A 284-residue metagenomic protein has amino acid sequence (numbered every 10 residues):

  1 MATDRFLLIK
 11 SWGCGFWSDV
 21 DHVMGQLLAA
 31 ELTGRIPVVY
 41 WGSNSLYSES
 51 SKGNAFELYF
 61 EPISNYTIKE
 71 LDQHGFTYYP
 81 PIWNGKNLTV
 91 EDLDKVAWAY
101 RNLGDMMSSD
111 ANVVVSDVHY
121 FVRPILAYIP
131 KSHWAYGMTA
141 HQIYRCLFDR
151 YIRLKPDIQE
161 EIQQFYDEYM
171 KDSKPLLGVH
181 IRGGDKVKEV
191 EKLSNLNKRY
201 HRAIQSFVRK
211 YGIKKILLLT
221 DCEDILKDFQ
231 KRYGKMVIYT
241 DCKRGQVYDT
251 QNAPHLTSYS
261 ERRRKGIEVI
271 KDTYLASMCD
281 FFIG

Functional and structural regions predicted by a protein language model:
A2-S206, K210: Secretory-pathway glycan-assembly enzymes, especially type II membrane glycosyltransferases that use nucleotide-sugar
C14, M24, V269-G284: A donor-sugar binding/catalytic signature common to diverse glycosyltransferases and related nucleotide-sugar
G34, G212, G234, M278-D280: Residue-level detector of structured alpha->beta connecting loops
H180-D185, V208-E261: Catalytic donor nucleotide-activated moiety binding site of glycosyltransferases and closely related
L193-S194, Y259-R264: Short, flexible loop segments at the rims of nucleotide/cofactor-binding pockets, characterized by
K198, R264-I267: Nucleotide-sugar donor phosphate/pyrophosphate-binding loop at the beta->alpha transition of glycosyltransferases
